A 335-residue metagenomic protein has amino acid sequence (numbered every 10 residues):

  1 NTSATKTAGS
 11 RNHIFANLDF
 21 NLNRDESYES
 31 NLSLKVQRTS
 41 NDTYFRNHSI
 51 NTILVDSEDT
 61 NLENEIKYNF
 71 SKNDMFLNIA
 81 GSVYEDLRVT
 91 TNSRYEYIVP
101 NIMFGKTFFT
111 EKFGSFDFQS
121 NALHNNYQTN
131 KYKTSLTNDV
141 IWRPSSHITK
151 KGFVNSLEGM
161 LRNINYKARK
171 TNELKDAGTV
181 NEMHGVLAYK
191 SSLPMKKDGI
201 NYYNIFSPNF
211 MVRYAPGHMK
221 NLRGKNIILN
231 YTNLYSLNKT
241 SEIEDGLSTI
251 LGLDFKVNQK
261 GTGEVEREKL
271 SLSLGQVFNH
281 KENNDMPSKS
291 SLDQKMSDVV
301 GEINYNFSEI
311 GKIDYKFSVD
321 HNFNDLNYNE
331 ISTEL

Functional and structural regions predicted by a protein language model:
N1-L335: Outer-membrane beta-barrel proteins and related beta-barrel translocases across Gram-negative bacteria
